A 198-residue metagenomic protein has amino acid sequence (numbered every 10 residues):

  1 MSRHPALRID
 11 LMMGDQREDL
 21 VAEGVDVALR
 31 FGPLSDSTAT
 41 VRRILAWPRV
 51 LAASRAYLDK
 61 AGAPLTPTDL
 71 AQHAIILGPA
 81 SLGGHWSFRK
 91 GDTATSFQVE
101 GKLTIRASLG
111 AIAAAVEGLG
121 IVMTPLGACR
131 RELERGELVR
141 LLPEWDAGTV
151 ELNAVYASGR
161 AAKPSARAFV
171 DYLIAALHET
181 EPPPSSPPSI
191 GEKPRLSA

Functional and structural regions predicted by a protein language model:
M1, H85-Q98: Ligand-binding cleft/hinge of the Venus flytrap
M1-T40, S186-A198: Central regulatory/effector-binding core of bacterial HTH transcription factors
A6, L126-R135, W145-A198: C-terminal effector-binding regulatory domain of bacterial HTH transcription factors
A6-D10, T93-K102: A local structural motif
D15, F31-L34, A53-R55, T124-G127: Beta->alpha turn/N-cap motifs
D26-A28, V50, I75-I76, V122: Short, well-ordered beta-strand core segments
T38-R49, A53-I76, G91: Flexible hinge/capping segments at coil-to-helix
S96-R140, A147-T149, S158-G159, E179: Hydrophobic hinge/microswitch elements
